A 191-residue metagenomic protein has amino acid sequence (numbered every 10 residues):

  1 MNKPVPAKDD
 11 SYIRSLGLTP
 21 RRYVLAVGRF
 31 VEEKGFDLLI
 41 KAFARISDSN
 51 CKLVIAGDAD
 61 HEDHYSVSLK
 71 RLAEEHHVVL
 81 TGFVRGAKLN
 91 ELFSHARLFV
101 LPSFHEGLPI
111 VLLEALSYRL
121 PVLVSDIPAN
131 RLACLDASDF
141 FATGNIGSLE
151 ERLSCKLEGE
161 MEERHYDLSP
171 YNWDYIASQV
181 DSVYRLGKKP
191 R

Functional and structural regions predicted by a protein language model:
I13, G17-K34, I40-A44, V54: Conserved donor-binding/catalytic core segment of Leloir-type glycosyltransferases
V27, K52-V67, G82-F83: Glycosyltransferase donor-sugar binding loop
S66-A87: Nucleotide-activated donor-binding/catalytic signature segment of Leloir-type glycosyltransferases, i.e., the conserved
F83-V84, E91-A96: Short alpha-helical donor nucleotide-sugar binding micro-motif in glycosyltransferases
F104: Aromatic "clamp/platform" in nucleotide-sugar-dependent glycosyltransferases that forms part of the donor/acceptor
S117, P121-V124: Short hydrophobic beta-strand element within catalytic cores of glycosyltransferases and related nucleotide-activated
S138-G147, S154-E158: Conserved acidic donor-binding segment of nucleotide-sugar-dependent glycosyltransferases
E160-K189: A charged, aromatic-enriched C-terminal amphipathic alpha-helix characteristic of glycosyltransferases across folds
